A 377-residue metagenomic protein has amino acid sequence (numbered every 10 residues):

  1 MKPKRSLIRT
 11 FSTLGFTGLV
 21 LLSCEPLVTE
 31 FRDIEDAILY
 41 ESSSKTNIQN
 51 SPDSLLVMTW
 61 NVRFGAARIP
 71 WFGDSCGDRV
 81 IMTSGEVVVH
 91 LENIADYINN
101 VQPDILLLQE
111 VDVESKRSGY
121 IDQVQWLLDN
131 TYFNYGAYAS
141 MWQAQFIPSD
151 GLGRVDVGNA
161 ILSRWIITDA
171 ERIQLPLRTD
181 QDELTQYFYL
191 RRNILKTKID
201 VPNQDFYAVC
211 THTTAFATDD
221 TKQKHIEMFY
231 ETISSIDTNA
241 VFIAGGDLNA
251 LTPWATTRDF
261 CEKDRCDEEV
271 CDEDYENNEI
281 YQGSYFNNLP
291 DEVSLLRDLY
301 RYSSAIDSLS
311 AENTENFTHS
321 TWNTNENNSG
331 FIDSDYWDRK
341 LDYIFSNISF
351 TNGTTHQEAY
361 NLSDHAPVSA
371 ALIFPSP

Functional and structural regions predicted by a protein language model:
M1-L22: Sec-dependent bacterial lipoprotein signal peptides
L22-D156, S376-P377: N-terminal, active-site-proximal structural segment of metallo-dependent hydrolase catalytic domains
E25-K45, I233-I243, A250-P377: Metal-dependent phosphoester-hydrolase catalytic domains
I48-V57, V155-D169, E183, F188-T211 (+2 more regions): Beta-strand-turn-beta hairpins that frame and shape the catalytic cleft of phosphate-ester-processing enzymes
L55-V62, N93-Y120, L162, T197 (+5 more regions): Active-site beta-strand/loop signature of hydrolases that rely on acidic residues for catalysis
V62-G65, V111-S115, M141-Q145, I167-T168 (+3 more regions): Solvent-exposed loop/turn segments at secondary-structure junctions within structured extracellular/periplasmic domains
D78-T83, V111-V113, L177-Q186, H212-D219: Surface-exposed cleft-lining segments at the edges of enzyme active sites
G136-Q143, A170-P176, T354-A359: Conserved S-adenosyl-L-methionine
